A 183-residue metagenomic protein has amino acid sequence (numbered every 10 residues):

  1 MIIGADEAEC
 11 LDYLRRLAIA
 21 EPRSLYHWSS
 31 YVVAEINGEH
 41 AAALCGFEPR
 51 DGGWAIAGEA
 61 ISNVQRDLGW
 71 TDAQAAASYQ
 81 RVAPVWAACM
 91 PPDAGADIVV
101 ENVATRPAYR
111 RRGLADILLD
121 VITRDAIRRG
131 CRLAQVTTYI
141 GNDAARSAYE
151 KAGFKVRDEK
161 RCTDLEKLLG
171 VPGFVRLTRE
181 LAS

Functional and structural regions predicted by a protein language model:
M1-D6: A short gly/proline-enriched turn/hairpin at secondary-structure junctions
E7-Y31, E35-N37, A41, P84-M90: Active-site rim helix/loop that mediates acceptor-substrate recognition in acyltransferases
V33, E39-E48, V99, A104: Conserved beta-strand in the GNAT
R50-D97, D164: Conserved acyl-donor/pantetheine-binding loop and adjacent beta-alpha core of acyl/acetyltransferases and related
S62-W70, V103-R110, Y139: A short, internal acetyl-CoA/4′-phosphopantetheine-binding micro-motif in the GNAT/acyltransferase core
D97-I98, A126-T137: Conserved GNAT acetyl-CoA-binding A-motif
N102-T105, R111-R124, R128, S147-K151: Conserved acetyl-CoA-binding loop-helix of GNAT-fold acetyltransferases
R132-Q135, Y139-D143, A152, C162-S183: C-terminal "cap" of GNAT-fold acetyltransferases
